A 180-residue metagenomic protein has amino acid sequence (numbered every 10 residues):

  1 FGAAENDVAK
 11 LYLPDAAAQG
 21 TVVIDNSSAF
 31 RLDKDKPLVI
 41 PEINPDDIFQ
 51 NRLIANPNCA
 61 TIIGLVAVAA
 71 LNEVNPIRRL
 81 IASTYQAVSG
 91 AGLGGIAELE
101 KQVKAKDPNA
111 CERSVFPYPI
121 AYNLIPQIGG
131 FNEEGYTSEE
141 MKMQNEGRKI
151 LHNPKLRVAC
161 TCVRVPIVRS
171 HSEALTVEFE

Functional and structural regions predicted by a protein language model:
F1-I120, L156-R157: N-terminal Rossmann-like NAD(P) cofactor-binding subdomain of oxidoreductases, focused on the glycine-rich
V88-E180: Charged docking surfaces used in two-component/phosphorelay signaling
